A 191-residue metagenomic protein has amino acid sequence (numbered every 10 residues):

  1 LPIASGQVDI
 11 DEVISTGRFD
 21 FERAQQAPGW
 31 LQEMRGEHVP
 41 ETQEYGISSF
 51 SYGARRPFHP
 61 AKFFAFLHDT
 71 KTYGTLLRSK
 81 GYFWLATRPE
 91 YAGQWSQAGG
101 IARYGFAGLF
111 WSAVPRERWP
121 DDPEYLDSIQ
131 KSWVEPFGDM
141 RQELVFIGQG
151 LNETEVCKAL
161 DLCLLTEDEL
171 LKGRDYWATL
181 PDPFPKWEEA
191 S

Functional and structural regions predicted by a protein language model:
L1-G138, Q142-E143, E153, C163 (+1 more regions): C-terminal accessory "lid"/substrate-recognition subdomains
Q149: His/Asp/Glu-rich metal/cofactor-coordinating catalytic motifs and the adjacent surface-exposed loops that frame enzyme
V156-K158: Edge beta-strands of jelly-roll/beta-sandwich modules across compartments, strongly enriched in secreted/luminal
